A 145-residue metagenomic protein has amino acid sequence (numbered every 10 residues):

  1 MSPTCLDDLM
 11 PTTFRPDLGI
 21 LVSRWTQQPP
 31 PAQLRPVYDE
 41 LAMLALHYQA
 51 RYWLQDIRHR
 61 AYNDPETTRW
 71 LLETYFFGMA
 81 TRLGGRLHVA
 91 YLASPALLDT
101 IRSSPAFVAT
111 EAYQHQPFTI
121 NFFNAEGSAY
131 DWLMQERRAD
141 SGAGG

Functional and structural regions predicted by a protein language model:
S2-G145: Amphipathic, Lys/Arg-enriched alpha-helical "gate/interface" segment within cytosolic domains that mediates
